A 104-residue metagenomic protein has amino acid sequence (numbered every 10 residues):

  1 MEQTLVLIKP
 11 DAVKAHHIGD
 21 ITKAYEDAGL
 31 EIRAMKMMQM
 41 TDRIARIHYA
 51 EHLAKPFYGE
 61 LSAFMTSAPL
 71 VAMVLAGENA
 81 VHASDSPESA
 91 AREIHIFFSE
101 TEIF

Functional and structural regions predicted by a protein language model:
M1-F104: Non-catalytic terminal and connector segments of soluble metabolic enzymes
